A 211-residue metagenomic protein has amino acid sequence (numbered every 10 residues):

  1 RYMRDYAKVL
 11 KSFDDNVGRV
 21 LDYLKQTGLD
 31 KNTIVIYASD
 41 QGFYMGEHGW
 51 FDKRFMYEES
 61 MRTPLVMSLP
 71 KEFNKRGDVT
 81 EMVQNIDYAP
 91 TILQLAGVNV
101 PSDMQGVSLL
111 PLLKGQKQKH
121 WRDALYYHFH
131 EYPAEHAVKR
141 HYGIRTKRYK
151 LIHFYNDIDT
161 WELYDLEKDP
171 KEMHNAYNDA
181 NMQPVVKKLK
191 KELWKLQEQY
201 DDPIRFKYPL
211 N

Functional and structural regions predicted by a protein language model:
R1-R4, S68-E72, P170-M173: Short glycine/proline-rich turn/loop motifs
M3-F13, L29, D52-T63, F73-P90 (+3 more regions): A short beta-strand-to-alpha-helix junction
A7-L10, D14-L21, K25, A89-L93 (+6 more regions): Non-transmembrane alpha-helical segments in soluble domains of secreted/periplasmic/extracellular proteins
D22-N74, Q84, E135: Histidine-centered active-site microenvironments of extracellular/periplasmic hydrolases and transferases
Q41-E47, I86-A89, Q94-L166, K171 (+2 more regions): C-terminal cap/loop subdomain of S1 sulfatases and analogous C-terminal strand-loop tails that border
H48-W50, R76-G77, H174-Y177: Short acidic, glycine/proline-rich loop/turn micro-motifs
E59-T63, Y127, K150-H153, A176-D179 (+2 more regions): Glycine-rich loops and low-complexity Gly/Arg-rich segments that provide flexible linkers or classic glycine-based
